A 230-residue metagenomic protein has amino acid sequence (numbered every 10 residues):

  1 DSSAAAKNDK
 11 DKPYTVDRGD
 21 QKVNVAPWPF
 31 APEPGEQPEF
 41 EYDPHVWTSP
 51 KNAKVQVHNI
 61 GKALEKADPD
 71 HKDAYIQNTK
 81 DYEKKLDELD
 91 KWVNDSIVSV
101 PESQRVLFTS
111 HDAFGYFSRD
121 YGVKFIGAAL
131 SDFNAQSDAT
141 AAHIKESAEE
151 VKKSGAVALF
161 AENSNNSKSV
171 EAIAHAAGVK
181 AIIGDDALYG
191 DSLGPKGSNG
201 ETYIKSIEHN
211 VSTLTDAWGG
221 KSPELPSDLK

Functional and structural regions predicted by a protein language model:
D1-K230: Extracytoplasmic metal-acquisition and chelation regions
